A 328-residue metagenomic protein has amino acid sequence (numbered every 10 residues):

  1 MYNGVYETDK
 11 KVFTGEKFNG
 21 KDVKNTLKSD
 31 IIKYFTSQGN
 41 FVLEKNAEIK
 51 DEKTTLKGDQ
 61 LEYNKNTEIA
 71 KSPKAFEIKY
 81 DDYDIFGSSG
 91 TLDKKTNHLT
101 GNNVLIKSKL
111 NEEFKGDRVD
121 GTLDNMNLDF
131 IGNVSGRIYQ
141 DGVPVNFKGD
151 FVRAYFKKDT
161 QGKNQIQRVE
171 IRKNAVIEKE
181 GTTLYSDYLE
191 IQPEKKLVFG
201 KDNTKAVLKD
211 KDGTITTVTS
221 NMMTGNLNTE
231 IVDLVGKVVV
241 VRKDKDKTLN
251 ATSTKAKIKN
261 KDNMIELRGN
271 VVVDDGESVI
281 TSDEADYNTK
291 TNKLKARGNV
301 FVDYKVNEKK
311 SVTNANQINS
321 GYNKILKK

Functional and structural regions predicted by a protein language model:
M1-K328: Mature-chain termini and adjacent capping regions
